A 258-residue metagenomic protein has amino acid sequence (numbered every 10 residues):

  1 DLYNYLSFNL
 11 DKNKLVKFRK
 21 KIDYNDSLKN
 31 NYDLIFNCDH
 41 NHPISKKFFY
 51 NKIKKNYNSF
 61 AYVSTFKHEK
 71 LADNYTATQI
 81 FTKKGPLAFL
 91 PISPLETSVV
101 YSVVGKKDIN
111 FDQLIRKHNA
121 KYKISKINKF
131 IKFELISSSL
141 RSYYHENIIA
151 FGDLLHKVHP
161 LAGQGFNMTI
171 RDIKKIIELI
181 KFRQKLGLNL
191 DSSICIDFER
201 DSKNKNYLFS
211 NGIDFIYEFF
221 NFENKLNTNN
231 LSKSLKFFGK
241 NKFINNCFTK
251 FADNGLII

Functional and structural regions predicted by a protein language model:
D1-R19: Helical element adjacent to the flavin cofactor pocket in flavoenzyme catalytic cores
L2-Y3, S7, S59, F209 (+2 more regions): A general structural signal for well-ordered alpha-helical segments in protein cores
N9, H68, L179-R183: Active-site catalytic microenvironments for nucleophilic, acid-base chemistry
L15-K29: A conserved short coil-to-beta-strand element within the FAD-binding core of flavoproteins
I35-A120, F130: Conserved FAD-binding catalytic core of PHBH/FMO-like flavoproteins
K107-S192: FAD/FMN-dependent oxidoreductases across multiple families
E178-I258: C-terminal helical "tail/cap" subdomain of flavin- and related membrane-associated enzymes
